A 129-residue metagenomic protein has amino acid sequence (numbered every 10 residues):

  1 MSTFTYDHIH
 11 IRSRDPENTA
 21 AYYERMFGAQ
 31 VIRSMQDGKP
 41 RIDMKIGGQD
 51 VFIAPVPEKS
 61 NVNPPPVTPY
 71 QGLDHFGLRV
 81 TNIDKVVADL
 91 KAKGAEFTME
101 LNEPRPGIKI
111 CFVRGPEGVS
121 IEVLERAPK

Functional and structural regions predicted by a protein language model:
M1-T5, Q30-G77, A88-R114, R126-K129: Vicinal oxygen chelate
T19-E24, L90, G118: Conserved active-site tyrosine of GNAT-family acetyltransferases
V123: Short glycine-/small-residue motifs
